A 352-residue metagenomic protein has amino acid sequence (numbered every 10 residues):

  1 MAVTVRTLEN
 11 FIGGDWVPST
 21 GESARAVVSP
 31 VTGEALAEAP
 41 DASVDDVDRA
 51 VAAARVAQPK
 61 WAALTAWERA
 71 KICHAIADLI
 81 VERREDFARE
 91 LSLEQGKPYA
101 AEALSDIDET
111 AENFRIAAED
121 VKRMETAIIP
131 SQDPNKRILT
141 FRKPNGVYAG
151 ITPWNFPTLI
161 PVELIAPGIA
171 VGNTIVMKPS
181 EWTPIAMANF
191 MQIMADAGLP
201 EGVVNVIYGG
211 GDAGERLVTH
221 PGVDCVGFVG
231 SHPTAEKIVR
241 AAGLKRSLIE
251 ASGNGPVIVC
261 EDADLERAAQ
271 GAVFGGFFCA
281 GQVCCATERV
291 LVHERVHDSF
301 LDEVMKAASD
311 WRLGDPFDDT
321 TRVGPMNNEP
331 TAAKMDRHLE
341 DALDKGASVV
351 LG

Functional and structural regions predicted by a protein language model:
M1-E38, K71, A75, T126-T152 (+2 more regions): Terminal low-complexity tails and localization/encapsulation signals of metabolic enzymes
G33, T65, R69, L91 (+8 more regions): Residue-level signal for inorganic ion chemistry
E34-M124, N135: Glycine-rich loop-to-alpha-helix module at the N-terminal edge of alpha/beta enzyme cores
V51, C73, A88, T110-A111 (+6 more regions): A general structural signal for well-ordered alpha-helical segments in protein cores
Q58, A62, A77-R84, A88 (+12 more regions): Structural signal for hydrophobic packing residues in well-ordered secondary-structure cores of soluble enzyme domains
L79, Q95, Y99, F156-P157 (+3 more regions): Glycine-/small-residue-rich active-site loops that bind phosphorylated ligands and cofactors
T126-R267, M305: Rossmann-like NAD(P) dinucleotide-binding subdomain of oxidoreductase/dehydrogenase enzymes
H232-G352: ALDH superfamily catalytic-core signature
